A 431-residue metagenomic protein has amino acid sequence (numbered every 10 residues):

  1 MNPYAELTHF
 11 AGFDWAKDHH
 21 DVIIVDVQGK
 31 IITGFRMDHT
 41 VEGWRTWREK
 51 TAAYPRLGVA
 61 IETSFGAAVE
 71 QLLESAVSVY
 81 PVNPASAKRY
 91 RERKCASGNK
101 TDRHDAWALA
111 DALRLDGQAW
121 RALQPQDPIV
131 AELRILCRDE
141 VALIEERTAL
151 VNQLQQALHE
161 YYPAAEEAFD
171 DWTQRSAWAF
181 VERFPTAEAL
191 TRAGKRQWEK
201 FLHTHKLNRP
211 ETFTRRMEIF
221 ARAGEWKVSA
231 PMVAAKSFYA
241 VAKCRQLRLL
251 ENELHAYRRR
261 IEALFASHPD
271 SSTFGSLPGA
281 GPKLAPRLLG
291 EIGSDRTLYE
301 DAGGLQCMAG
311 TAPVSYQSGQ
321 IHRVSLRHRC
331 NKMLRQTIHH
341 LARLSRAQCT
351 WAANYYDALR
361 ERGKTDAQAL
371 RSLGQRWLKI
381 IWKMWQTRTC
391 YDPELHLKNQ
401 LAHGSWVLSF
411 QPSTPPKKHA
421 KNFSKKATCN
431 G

Functional and structural regions predicted by a protein language model:
M1-G431: A detector of single, family-specific signature residues that are central to catalytic or substrate-handling motifs
